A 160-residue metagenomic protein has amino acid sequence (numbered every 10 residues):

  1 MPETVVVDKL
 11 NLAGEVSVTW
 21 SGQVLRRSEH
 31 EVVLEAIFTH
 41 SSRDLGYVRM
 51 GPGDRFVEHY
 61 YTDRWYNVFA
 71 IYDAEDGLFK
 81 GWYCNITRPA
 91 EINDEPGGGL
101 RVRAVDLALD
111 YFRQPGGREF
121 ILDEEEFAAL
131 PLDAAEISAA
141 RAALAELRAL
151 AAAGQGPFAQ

Functional and structural regions predicted by a protein language model:
M1-R55: Charge-rich, low-complexity N-terminal segments
G14-T19, R141, L150, G154: Long, hydrophobic N-terminal alpha-helical segment
R27-H30, A74-D76, Q114-R118: Short acidic-glycine loop/turn motifs at beta-strand connectors
V32-A36, L78-N85, R118-E125: Short, well-ordered strand-loop elements centered on a beta-strand within folded domains, enriched for acidic residues
R43-R49, E95, L130-A134: A short, polar/proline- and glycine-enriched secondary-structure boundary/capping micro-motif
R49-E95, V102, A108-L109: Phosphate/ribose-recognition catalytic cores of enzymes acting on nucleotide-derived substrates
R103-R148: A hydrophobic, small-residue-rich beta->alpha segment in the mid-to-C-terminal subdomain of diverse proteins
E146-Q160: Cysteine/selenocysteine-centered motifs that mediate thiol-based redox chemistry or coordinate metal-sulfur cofactors
